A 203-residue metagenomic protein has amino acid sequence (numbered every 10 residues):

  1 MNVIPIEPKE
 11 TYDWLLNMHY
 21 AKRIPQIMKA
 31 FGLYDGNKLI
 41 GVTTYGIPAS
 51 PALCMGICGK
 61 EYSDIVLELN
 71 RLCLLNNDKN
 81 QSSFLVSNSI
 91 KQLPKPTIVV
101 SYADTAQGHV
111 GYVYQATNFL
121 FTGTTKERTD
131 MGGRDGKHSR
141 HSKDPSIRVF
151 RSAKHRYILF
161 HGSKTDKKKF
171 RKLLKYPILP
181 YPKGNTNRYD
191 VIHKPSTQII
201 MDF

Functional and structural regions predicted by a protein language model:
M1-P25: Short amphipathic alpha-helix that is part of the acyltransferase structural core
P5, G46-V149, L159: Acyl-donor binding region in acyl/amide transferases
L15, M28-T44: Conserved beta-hairpin
R23-I27, V149-R151: A short catalytic or substrate-binding loop motif that flags glycine-/basic-rich loops and adjacent residues that bind
M28-A30, A116, K154-R156: Extracellular structured ligand-interaction cores
S146-K169: A conserved mid-domain beta-alpha-beta active-site/ligand-binding segment of alpha/beta enzyme cores
K169-F203: Short, cationic low-complexity segments
